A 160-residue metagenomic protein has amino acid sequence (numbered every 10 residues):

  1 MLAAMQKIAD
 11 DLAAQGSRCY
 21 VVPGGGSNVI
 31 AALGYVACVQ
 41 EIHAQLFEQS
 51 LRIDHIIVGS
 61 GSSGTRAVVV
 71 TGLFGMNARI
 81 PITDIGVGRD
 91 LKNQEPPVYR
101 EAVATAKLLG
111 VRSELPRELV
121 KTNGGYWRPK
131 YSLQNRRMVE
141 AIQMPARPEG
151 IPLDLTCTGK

Functional and structural regions predicted by a protein language model:
M1-K160: PLP-dependent amino-acid enzyme catalytic core
